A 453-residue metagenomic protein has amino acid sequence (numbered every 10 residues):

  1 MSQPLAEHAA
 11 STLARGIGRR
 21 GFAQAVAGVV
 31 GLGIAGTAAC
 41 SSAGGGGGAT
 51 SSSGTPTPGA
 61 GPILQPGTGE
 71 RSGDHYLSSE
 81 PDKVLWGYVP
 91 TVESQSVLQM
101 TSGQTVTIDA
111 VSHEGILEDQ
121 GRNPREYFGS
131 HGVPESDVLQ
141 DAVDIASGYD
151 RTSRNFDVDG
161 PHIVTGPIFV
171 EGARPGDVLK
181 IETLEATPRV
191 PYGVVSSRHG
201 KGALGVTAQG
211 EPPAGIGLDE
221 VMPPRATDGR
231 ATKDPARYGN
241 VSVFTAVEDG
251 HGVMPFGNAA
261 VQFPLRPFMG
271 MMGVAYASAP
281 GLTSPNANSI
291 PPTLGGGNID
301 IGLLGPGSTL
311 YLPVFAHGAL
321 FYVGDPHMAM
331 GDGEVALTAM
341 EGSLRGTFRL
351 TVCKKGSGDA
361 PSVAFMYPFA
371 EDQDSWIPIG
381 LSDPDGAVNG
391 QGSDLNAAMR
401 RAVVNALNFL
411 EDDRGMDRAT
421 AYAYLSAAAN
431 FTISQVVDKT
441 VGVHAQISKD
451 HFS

Functional and structural regions predicted by a protein language model:
M1-I17, G28-A35: N-terminal secretory signal peptides
I17-V26, A421: N-terminal export leaders
A38-A39: C-terminal motif of bacterial Sec signal peptides marking the signal peptidase cleavage site
S42-A60: N-terminal low-complexity, Pro/Thr-rich disordered segments that flank secretion/membrane-targeting signals
H75-F156: N-terminal, Lys/Arg-enriched amphipathic/low-complexity engagement segments that precede the first folded domain
P81-T91, D157-V164, A287-G295: Short, structured beta-strand/loop micro-motifs enriched in basic residues and often containing a Trp
V178-F365, V404, R418-A419, Y424-G442: Glycine-rich anion/phosphate-binding loop at the beta-strand->alpha-helix junction
V363-G415: A hydrophobic, small-residue-rich beta->alpha segment in the mid-to-C-terminal subdomain of diverse proteins
